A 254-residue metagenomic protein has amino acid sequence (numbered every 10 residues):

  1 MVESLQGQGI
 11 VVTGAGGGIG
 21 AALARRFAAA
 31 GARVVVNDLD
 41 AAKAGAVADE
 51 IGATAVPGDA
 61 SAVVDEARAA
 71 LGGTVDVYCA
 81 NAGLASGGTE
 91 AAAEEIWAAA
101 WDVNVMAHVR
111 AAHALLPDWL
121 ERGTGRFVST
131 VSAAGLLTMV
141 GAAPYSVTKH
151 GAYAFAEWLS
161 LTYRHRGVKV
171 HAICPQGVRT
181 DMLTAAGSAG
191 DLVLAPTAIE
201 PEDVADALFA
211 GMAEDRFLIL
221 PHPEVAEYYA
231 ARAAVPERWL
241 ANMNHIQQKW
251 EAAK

Functional and structural regions predicted by a protein language model:
G9, G16-G17: Conserved glycine-rich cofactor-binding loop
T13-G14, V75-G83, N104, S129 (+1 more regions): Rossmann-fold scaffold of SDR-type NAD(P)-dependent oxidoreductases
A30, L137, W158-K169: Active-site-adjacent segment of SDR/Rossmann-fold oxidoreductases
G52-G73: Conserved amphipathic alpha-helix within the SDR
L84, A93-V109, T124, A152: Catalytic Tyr-X3-Lys loop
A112, T148: Active-site helix of classical SDR
S132: Residue(s) in the substrate-gating loop at a strand-loop-helix junction that position the organic substrate next
A172, S188-Y228: C-terminal helical subdomain
